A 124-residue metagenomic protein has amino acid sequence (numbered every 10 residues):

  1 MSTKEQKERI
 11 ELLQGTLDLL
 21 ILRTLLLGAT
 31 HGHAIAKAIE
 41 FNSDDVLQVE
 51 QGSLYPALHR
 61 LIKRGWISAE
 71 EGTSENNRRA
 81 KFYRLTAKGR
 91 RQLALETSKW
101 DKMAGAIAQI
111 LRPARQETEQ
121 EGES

Functional and structural regions predicted by a protein language model:
M1-I10: Short, Lys/Arg-enriched N-terminal segment that forms or immediately precedes the first helix of a structured domain
I10-S53: N-terminal helix-turn-helix DNA-binding core of bacterial DNA-binding proteins
T16, L20, A80, R84 (+1 more regions): Amphipathic alpha-helical recognition patches that constitute DNA-binding helices
L54-L61: Basic amphipathic alpha-helical segments that dock to polyanions
I62-R79, R84: Beta-hairpin "wing" of winged helix-turn-helix
L85-G89: Accessory beta->alpha helical hairpin/"wing" motif in late/C-terminal subdomains of nucleic-acid enzymes
R90-S124: Amphipathic alpha-helical dimerization/coiled-coil segments that flank or bridge DNA-binding/regulatory modules
